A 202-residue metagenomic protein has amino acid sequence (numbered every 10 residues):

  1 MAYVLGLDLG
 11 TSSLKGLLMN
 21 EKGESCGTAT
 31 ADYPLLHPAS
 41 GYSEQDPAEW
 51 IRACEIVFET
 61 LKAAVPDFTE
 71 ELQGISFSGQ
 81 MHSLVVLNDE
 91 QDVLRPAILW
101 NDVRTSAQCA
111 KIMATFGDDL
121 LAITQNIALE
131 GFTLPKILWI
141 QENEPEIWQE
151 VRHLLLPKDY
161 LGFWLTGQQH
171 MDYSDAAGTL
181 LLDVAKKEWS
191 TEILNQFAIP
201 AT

Functional and structural regions predicted by a protein language model:
M1-R95, A122, E150: N-terminal glycine/serine-rich phosphate-binding loop of ATP-dependent small-molecule kinases, especially carbohydrate
L7, N101, K158: Active-site flanking residues adjacent to catalytic metal/cofactor-binding acidic residues
T11, K22, L120-T202: Gly/Ser/Thr-rich active-site cleft segment
H37-G41, A107-K111, L181-D183: Short, charged, surface-exposed secondary-structure boundary motifs
Y42, E49-R52, W100, W139 (+1 more regions): Tryptophan-centric aromatic hotspots in well-structured domains and transmembrane helices
I51-E55, E59, S106, A110 (+1 more regions): Generic alpha-helical structural signal
V65-W100, I127-G131, G162-D183: Short beta-strand-loop/turn "lid" adjacent to the catalytic site in phosphate-handling enzymes
I98, D102-A114: Short alpha-helix plus adjacent loop in nuclease-associated cores
